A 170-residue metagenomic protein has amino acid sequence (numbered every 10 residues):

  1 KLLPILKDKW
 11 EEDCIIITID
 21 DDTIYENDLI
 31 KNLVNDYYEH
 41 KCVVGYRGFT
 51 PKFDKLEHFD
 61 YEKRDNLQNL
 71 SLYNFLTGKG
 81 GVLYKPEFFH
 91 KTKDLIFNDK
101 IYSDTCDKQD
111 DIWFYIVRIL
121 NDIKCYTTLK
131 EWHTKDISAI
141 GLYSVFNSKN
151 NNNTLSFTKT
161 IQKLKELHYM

Functional and structural regions predicted by a protein language model:
K1-P4, N32, E39, K159-M170: Electropositive, surface-exposed helix/loop patches at the edges of structured domains that serve as adaptable
L3, W10-E12, Y37-H40, L70 (+4 more regions): Catalytic phosphate/metal-binding cores of nucleic-acid and nucleotide-processing enzymes, i.e., regions that mediate
I5, K9, I24-D99: Conserved catalytic core of nucleotide-sugar-dependent glycosyltransferases
E11, L76, D107-Q109: A generic fold-level signal
I16: Short aromatic/hydrophobic "clamp" motif used to bind/position activated sugar donors
I19-D22: Active-site acidic Asp-centered loop
K91, L95, D99-M170: C-terminal catalytic/acceptor-binding lobe
